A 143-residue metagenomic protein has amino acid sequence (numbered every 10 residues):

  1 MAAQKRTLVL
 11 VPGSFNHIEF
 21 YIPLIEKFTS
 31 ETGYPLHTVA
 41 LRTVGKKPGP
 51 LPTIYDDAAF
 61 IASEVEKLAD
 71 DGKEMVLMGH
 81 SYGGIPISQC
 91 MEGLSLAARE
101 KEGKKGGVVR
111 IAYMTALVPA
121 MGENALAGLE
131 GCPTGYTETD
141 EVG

Functional and structural regions predicted by a protein language model:
M1, T32, L68-D71, G93-K105: Alpha-helix termini
A2-K73: Active-site catalytic motif of lipid deacylating hydrolases and related acyltransferases
P23, Q89-G93: Active-site signature of alpha/beta-hydrolase-fold catalytic machinery across serine- and Asp/Cys-nucleophile hydrolases
R42, G83, L117: Catalytic metal-binding/acid-base residues of hydrolase active sites
M75-V76, T115: Outer-membrane beta-barrel proteins
L77-M78, I111: Conserved alpha/beta-hydrolase fold motif
G79-I87: Gly/Ala-rich beta-loop-alpha elbow adjacent to hydrolase catalytic centers
L96-G143: Flexible "cap/lid" loop of the alpha/beta hydrolase fold
